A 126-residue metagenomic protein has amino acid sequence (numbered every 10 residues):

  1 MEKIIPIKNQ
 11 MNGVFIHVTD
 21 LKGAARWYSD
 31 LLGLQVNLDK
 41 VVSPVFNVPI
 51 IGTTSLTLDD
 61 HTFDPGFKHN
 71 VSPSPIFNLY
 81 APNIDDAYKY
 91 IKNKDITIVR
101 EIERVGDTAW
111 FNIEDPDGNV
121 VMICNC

Functional and structural regions predicted by a protein language model:
M1-A25, P75-F77: N-terminal beta-strand motif that seeds the catalytic metal site of vicinal oxygen chelate
M1-I7, G13, D39, Y88-C126: Vicinal oxygen chelate
D20-L21, P82-D85: Helix N-cap motif at beta-to-alpha junctions
K22-D30, V120: Conserved active-site alpha-helix within GNAT-family acetyltransferase domains
R26-W27, D85-Y90: Short amphipathic alpha-helices within nucleic acid-binding modules
S29-L32, K94-I96: Short Pro/Gly-enriched beta-strand edge/turn motifs at strand-loop
Q35-V71, V120-C126: Conserved short beta-strand elements that form part of the metal-binding/catalytic scaffold of enzyme active sites
P44-N47, P75, D107-F111: Short beta-strand micro-motifs in enzyme catalytic cores
